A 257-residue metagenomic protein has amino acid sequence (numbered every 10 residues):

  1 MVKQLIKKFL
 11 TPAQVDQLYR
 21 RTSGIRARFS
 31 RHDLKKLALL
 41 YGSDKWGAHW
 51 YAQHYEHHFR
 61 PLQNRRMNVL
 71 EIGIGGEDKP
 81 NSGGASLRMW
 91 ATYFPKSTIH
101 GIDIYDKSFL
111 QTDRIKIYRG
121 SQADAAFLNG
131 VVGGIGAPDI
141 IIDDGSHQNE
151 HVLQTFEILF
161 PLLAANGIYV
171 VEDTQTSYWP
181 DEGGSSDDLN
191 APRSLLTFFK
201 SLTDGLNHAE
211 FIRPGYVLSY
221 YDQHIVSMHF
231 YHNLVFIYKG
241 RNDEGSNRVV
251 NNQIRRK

Functional and structural regions predicted by a protein language model:
M1-I142, S146-V171, Q175-K257: A short alpha-helical cap/connector motif
